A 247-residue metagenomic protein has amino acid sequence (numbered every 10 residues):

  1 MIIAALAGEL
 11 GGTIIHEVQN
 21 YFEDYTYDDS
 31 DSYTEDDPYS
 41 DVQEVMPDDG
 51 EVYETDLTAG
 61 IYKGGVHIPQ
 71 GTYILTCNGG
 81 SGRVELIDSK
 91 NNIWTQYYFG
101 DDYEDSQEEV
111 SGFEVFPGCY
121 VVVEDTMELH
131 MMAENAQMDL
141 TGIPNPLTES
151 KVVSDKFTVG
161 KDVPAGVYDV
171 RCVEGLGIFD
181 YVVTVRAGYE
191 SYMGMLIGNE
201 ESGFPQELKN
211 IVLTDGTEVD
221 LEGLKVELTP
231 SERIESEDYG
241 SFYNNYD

Functional and structural regions predicted by a protein language model:
M1-E9: Hydrophobic membrane-insertion alpha-helices, especially the h-region of bacterial N-terminal signal peptides
E9, G64, D169, Y189-Y192: Functionally constrained cores in energy, signaling, and assembly domains
G12-V52, G79-K151, V173-D247: Primarily secretory-pathway and cell-envelope proteins
D48, V52-G64, S89-K90, S154-F157: Extracellular beta-strand-rich, repetitive "passenger/adhesive" scaffolds that bind or process carbohydrates
T58-T72, V153-D155, D162-V167: A glycine-anchored, Pro-Gly-centered beta-turn/N-cap motif
K63-G64, S111, T158-V159, K209: Short, flexible, glycine/charge-rich loop motifs used to bind or transfer phosphoryl groups or to couple energy/partner
